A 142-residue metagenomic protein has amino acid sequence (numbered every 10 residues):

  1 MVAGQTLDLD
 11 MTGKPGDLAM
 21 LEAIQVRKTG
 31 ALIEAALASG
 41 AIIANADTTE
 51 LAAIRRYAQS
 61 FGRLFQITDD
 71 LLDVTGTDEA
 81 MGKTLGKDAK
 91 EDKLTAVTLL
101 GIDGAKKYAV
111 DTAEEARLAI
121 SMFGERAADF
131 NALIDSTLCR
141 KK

Functional and structural regions predicted by a protein language model:
M1-K142: All-alpha prenyltransferase/terpene-synthase fold signal
